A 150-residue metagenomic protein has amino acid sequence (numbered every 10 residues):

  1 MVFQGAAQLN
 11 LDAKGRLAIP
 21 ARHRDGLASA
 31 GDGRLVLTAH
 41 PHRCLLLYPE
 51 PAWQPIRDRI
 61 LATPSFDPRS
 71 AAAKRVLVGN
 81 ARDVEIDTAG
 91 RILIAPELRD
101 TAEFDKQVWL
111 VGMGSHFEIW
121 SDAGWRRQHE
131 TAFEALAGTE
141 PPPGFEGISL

Functional and structural regions predicted by a protein language model:
F3-L45: A positional/architectural concept
G15-I19, Y48, G90-I94, L98 (+1 more regions): Short, structured motif recognition centered on aromatic/hydrophobic residues
G26, P55-I56, W125-H129: Short, charged/polar, Gly/Pro-enriched secondary-structure boundary elements
S29-C44, E103-W120, G124, A137: A short beta-strand-loop micro-motif that forms or neighbors metal/cofactor- and ligand-binding patches at active-site
L46-V84: Helix-adjacent hinge/juxtasegments
R82-I92, P96-D105: Beta-rich strand-turn-strand
A132-L150: Acidic/histidine-enriched, glycine/proline-rich intrinsically disordered or flexible terminal extensions
